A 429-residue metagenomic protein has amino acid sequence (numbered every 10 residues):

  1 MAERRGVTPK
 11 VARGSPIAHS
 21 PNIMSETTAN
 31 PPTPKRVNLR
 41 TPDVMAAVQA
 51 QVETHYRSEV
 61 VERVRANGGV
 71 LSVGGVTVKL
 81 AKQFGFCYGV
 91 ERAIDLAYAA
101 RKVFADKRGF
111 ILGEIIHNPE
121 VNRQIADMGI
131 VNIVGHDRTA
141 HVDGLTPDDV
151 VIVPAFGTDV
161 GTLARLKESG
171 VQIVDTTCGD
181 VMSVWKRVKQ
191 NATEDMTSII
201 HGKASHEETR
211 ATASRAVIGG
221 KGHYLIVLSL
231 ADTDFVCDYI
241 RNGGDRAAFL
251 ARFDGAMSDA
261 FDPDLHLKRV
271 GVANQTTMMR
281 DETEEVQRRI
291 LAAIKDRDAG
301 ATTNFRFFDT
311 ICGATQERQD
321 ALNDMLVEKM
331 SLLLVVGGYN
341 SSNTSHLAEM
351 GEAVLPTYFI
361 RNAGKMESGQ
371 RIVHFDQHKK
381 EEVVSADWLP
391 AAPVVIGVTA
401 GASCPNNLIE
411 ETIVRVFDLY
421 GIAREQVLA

Functional and structural regions predicted by a protein language model:
G6-T8: Ser/Thr/Pro/Gly-rich low-complexity, intrinsically disordered segments
S15: Short polybasic linear motifs
I23-A429: The feature marks the mature, well-folded catalytic cores of soluble enzymes
